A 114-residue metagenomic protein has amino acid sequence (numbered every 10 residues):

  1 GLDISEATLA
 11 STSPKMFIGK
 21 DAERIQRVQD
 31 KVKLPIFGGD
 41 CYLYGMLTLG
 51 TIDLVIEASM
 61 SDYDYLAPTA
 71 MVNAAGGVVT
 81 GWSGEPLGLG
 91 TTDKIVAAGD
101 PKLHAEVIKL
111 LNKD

Functional and structural regions predicted by a protein language model:
G1-D114: An extended, acidic
